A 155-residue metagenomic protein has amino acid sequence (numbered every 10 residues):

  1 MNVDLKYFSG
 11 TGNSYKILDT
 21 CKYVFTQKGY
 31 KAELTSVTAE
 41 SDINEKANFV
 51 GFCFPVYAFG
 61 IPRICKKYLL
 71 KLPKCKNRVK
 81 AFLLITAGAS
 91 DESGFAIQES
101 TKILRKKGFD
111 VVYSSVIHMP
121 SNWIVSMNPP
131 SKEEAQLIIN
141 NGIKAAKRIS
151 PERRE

Functional and structural regions predicted by a protein language model:
N2-D4, T11-I17, Y23-S36, E45-E155: FMN-binding flavodoxin-like domain, especially the glycine-rich phosphate-binding loop
T38-E40: Short, polar loop motifs at secondary-structure junctions
